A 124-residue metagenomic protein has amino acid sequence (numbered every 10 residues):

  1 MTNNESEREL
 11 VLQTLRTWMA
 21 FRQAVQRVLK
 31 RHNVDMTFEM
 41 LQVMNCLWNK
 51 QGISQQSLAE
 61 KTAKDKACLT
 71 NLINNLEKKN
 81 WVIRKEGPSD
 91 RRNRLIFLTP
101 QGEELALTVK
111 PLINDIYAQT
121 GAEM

Functional and structural regions predicted by a protein language model:
M1-H32: N-terminal leader segment of winged-helix/HTH proteins
S6, L10, M36-M40, Q101: N-terminal positioning helix adjacent to the helix-turn-helix/winged-helix DNA-binding module
A24-M36, A118-M124: Short amphipathic alpha-helical boundary/capping segments
V43-M44: Short alpha-helical "packing" element that flanks the helix-turn-helix/winged-helix DNA-binding module
K50-S54: Short capping segments at the starts of secondary-structure elements
Q55-Q56, A67, N74, R94: Residues within helix-turn-helix
A59: The alpha-helix within a helix-turn-helix
N74-M124: Charged, amphipathic alpha-helical coiled-coil/dimerization segments
